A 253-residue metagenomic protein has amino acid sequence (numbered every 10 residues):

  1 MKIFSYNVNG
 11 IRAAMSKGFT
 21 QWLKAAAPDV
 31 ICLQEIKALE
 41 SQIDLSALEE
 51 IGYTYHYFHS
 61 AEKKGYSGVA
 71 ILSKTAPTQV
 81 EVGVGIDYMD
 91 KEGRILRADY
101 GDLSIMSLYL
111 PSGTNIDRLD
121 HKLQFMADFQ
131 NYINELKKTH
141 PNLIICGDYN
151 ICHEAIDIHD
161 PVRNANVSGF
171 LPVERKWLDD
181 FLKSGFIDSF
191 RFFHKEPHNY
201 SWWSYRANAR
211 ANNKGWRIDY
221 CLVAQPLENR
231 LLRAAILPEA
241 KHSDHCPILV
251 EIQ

Functional and structural regions predicted by a protein language model:
M1-I51, Y57, A61-V69, H153: N-terminal, active-site-proximal structural segment of metallo-dependent hydrolase catalytic domains
M1-N9, D102-S112, C146: Active-site-proximal beta-strand elements of phosphoester/diester hydrolases
N7, L23-S41, I105, I133-A155 (+4 more regions): Active-site beta-strand/loop signature of hydrolases that rely on acidic residues for catalysis
I36-L39, L45-G113: Structured beta-strand-rich core segments of catalytic domains in phosphoester-bond hydrolases
A47, I51-Y55, A127-K214, I218: Metal-dependent phosphoesterases centered on the DNase I-like endonuclease/exonuclease/phosphatase
K64-Q79, P197, A209-N229: Conserved beta strand-loop-helix elements of the APE1-like EEP
K74, A98-G101, A224-Q225, V250-Q253: Active-site beta-strand termini and strand-to-loop segments that position acidic
G85-I86, L110-M126, V162-N166: Surface-exposed cleft-lining segments at the edges of enzyme active sites
